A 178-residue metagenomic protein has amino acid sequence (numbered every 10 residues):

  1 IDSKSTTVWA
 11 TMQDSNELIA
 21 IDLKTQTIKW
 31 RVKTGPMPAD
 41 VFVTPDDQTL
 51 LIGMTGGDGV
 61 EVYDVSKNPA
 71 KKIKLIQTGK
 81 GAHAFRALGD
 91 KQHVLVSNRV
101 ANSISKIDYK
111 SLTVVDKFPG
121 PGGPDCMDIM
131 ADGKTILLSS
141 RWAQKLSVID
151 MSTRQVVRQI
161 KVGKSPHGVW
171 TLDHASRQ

Functional and structural regions predicted by a protein language model:
I1-Q178: Predominantly soluble domains enriched in secretory-pathway, periplasmic, or organellar proteins
